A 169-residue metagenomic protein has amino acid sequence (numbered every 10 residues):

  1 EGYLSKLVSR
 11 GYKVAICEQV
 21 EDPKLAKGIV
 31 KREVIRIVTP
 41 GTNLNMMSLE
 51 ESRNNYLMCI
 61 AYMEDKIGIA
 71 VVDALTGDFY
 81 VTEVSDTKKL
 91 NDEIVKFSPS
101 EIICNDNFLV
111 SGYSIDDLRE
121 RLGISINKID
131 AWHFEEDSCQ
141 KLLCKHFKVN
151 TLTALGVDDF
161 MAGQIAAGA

Functional and structural regions predicted by a protein language model:
E1-A169: Charged catalytic and DNA/RNA-contacting regions of genome-maintenance and nucleic-acid-processing enzymes
